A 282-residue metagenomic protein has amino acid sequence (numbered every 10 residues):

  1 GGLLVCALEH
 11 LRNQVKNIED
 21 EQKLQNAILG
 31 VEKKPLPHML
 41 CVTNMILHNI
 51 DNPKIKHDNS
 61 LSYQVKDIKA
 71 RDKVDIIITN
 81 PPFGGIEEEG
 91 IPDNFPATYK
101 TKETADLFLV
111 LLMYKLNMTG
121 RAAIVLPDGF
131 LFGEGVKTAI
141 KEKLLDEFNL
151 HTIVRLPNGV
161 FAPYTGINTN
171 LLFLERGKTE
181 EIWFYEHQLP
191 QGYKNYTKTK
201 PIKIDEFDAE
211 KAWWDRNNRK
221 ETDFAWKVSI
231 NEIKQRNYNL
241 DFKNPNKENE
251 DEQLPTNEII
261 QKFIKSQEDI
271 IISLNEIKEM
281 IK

Functional and structural regions predicted by a protein language model:
G1-I76, G84-I86, K102, D106 (+3 more regions): Conserved S-adenosyl-L-methionine
G2, P35, S62, P82-G85 (+4 more regions): Conserved nucleotide-binding/hydrolysis micro-motifs of P-loop NTPases
N26-L29, P92-A97, L156-P157, G192-T197: Short beta-alpha connecting loops at secondary-structure transitions that line or flank enzyme active sites
H38, K102-L174: Conserved Class I SAM-dependent methyltransferase catalytic core
K56, V154, Y185: General small-molecule cofactor/ligand-binding pocket signal
E89-D93, L150: Flexible, solvent-exposed coil segments and beta strand-coil junctions, predominantly the extracellular/periplasmic
A162-D241: Flexible, glycine-/basic-rich loop-and-beta segments that form/coincide with the SAM-dependent methyltransferase
K220-K282: Non-catalytic DNA-recognition/assembly elements of restriction-modification systems
